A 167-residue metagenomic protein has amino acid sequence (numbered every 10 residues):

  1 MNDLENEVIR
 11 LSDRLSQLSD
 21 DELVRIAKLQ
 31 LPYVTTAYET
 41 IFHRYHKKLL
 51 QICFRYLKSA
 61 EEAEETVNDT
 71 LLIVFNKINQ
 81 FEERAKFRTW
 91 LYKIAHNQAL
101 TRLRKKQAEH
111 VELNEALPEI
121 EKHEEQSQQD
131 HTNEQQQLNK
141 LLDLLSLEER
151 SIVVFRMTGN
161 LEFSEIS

Functional and structural regions predicted by a protein language model:
M1-K47: N-terminal module of bacterial RNA polymerase sigma factors
E5, F42-A60, K77, L142: Amphipathic, Lys/Arg- and hydrophobic-enriched alpha-helical face
Q51, E65-L72, A85-N97: Structural recognition of an alpha-helix C-terminal capping motif at a helix-to-coil junction
K58, D69-K86, K105-Q107: Sigma70-family region 2
T70, I94, I152-V153, E165-S167: Hydrophobic positions on the alpha-helical face of helix-turn-helix-like DNA-binding modules
Q80-E82, K93-L113, H131: Arg/Lys-rich amphipathic alpha helix in sigma70-family domain 2
L117-D143: Acidic, proline/glycine-rich intrinsically disordered inter-domain spacer in sigma factors
K140-D143, L147-S151, G159-S167: Helix-turn-helix DNA-binding module
